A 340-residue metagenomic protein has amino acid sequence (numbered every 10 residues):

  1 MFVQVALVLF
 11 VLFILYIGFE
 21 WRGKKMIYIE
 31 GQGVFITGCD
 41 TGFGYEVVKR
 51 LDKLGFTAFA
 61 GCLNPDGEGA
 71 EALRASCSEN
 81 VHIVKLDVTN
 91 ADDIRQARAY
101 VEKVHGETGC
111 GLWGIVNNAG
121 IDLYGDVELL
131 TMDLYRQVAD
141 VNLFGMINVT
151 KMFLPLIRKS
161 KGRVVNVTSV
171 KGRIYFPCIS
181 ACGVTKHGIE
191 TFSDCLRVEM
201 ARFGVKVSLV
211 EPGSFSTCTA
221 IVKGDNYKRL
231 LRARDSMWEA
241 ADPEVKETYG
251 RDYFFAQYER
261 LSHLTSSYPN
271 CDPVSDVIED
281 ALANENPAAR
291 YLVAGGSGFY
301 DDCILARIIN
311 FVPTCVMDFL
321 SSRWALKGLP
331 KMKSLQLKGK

Functional and structural regions predicted by a protein language model:
F19-A60: Canonical Rossmann dinucleotide-binding motif of NAD(H)/NADP(H)-dependent dehydrogenases/reductases, specifically
C77-D92: Rossmann-fold cofactor-recognition segment
N118-L123: Conserved NAD(P)H cofactor-binding loop of Rossmann-fold oxidoreductase domains
D126-V127, L134-R136: Substrate-binding pocket helix/loop in short-chain dehydrogenase/reductase
T150, T185-G188: Active-site helix of classical SDR
S169: Residue(s) in the substrate-gating loop at a strand-loop-helix junction that position the organic substrate next
R202-A288: SDR active-site lid
